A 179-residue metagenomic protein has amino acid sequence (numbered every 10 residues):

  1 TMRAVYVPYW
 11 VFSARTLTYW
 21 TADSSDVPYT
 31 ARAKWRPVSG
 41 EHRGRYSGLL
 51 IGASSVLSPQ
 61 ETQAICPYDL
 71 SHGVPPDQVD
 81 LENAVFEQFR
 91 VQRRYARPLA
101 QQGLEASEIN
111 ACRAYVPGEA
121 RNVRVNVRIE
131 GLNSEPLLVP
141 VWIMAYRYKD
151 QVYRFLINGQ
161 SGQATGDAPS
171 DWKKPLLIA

Functional and structural regions predicted by a protein language model:
T1-V152: Charged, low-complexity helical/coil segments in non-catalytic cytosolic or luminal regions
R36-P37, P169-D171: Glycine-rich loops and low-complexity Gly/Arg-rich segments that provide flexible linkers or classic glycine-based
Y146-P169: Juxtamembrane amphipathic/hinge helix adjacent to a transmembrane helix
W172-A179: C-terminal single-pass membrane-anchor helix
